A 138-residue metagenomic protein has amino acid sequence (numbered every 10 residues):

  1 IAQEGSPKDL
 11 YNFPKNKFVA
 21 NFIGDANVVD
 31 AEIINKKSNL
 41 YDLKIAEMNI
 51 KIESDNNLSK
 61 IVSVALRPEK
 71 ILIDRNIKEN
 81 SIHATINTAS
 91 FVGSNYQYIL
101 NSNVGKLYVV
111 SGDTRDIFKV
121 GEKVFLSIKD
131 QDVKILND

Functional and structural regions predicted by a protein language model:
I1-M48: Internal alpha/beta loop-helix hairpins
A26-V28, K36-D138: Non-catalytic connector elements of ABC transporters
